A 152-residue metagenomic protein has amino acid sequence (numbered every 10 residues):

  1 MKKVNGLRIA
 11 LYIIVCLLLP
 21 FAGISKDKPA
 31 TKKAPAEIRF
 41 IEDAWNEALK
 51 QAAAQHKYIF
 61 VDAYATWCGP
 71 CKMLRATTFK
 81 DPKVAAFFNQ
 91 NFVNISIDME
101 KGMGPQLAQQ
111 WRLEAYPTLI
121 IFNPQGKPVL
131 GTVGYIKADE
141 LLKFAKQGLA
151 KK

Functional and structural regions predicted by a protein language model:
K2-L11: Bacterial N-terminal signal peptides that target proteins for export
A10-P20: Bacterial N-terminal signal peptides
L18-K33: Bacterial Sec-dependent signal peptides at the C-terminal "C-region" and cleavage site
R39-D43, A63, T77-M103: Thiol-based oxidoreductase modules, predominantly thioredoxin-like and allied folds used for disulfide exchange
F40-K57, F88: A short beta-strand-turn-helix
Q55-G69: Short active-site neighborhood of thiol/selenol oxidoreductases, capturing the structured segment around
K72-A76: Detector for the c-type heme attachment site
E114-K152: Non-catalytic, surface beta->alpha helical segment in thiol-disulfide oxidoreductase systems
